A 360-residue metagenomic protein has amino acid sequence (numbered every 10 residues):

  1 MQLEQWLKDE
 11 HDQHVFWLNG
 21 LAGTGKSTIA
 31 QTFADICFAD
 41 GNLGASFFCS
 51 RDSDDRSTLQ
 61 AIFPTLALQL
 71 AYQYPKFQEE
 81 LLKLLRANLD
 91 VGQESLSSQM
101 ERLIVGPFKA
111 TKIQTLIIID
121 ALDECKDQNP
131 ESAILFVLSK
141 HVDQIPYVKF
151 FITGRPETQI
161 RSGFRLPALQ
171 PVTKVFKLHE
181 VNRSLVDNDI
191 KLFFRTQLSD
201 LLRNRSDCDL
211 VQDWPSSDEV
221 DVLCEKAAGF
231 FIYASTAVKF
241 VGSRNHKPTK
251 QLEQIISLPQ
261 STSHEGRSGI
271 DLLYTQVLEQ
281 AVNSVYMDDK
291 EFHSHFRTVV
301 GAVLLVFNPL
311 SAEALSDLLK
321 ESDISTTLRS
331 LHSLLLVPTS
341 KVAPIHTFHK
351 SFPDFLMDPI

Functional and structural regions predicted by a protein language model:
M1-I360: Conserved NB-ARC/NACHT P-loop NTPase core of NLR-like innate immune receptors
